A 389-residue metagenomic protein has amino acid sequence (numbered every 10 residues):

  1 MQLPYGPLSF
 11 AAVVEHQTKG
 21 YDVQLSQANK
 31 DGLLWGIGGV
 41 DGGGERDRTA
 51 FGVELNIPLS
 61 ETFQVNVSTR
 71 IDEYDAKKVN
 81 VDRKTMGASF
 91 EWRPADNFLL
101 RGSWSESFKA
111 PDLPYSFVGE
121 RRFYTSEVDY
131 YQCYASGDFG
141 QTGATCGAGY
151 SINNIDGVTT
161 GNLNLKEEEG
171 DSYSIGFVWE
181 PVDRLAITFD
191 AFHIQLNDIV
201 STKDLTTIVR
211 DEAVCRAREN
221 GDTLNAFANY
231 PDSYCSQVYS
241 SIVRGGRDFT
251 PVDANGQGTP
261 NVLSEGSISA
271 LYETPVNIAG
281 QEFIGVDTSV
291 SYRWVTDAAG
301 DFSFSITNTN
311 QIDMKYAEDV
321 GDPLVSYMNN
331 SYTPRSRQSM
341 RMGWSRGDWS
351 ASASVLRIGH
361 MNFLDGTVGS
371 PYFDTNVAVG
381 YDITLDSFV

Functional and structural regions predicted by a protein language model:
M1-L8, L59-F63, N97, F139 (+6 more regions): Short loop/turn motifs that connect adjacent beta-strands in outer-membrane beta-barrel proteins
M1-N66, Y316-G343: Outer-membrane beta-barrel transmembrane domain signature of Gram-negative proteins, especially the mid-to-C-terminal
P7-K19, G42-A95, G170-S174, S350-L356: Surface-exposed extracellular loop regions of Gram-negative outer-membrane beta-barrel proteins
V14-D22, T49, T69-D75, K84 (+9 more regions): Transmembrane beta-strands of outer-membrane beta-barrel pores
D22-K30, E127-T160, I208-F283, G343: Flexible glycine-rich, low-complexity coil/linker segments exposed to the extracellular/periplasmic environment
G44, A110-T188, L271-V286, T333: Outer-membrane beta-barrel signature, preferentially recognizing the C-terminal barrel domain of Gram-negative
T49-L55, K84-F90, G161, D171-F177 (+3 more regions): Hydrophobic, lipid-facing positions within transmembrane beta-strands of outer-membrane proteins
V286-D313, N329-V389: Conserved C-terminal beta-signal and adjacent last beta-strands/turns of outer-membrane beta-barrel proteins
